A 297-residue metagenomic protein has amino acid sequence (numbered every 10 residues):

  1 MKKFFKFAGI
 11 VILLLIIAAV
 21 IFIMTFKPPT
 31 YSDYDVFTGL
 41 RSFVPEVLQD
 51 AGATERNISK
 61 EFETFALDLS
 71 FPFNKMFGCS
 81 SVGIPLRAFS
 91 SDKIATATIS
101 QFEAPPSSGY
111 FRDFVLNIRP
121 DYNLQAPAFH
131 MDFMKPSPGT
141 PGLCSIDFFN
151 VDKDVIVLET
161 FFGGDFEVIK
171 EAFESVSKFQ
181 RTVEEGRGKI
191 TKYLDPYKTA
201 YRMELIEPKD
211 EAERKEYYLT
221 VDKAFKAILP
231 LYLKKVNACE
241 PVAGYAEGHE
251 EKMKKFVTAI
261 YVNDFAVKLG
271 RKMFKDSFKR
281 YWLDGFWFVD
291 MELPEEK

Functional and structural regions predicted by a protein language model:
K2-P28: N-terminal type II signal-anchor transmembrane helix that functions as the membrane-insertion/stop-transfer segment
F4-F5, L48, A53, I58 (+6 more regions): Extended hydrophobic/Leu-rich segments
P29-P136: Short Lys/Arg-enriched alpha/beta "domain-start" segment
S91-K198: Internal, hydrophobic cores of structured domains that mediate oligomerization or house catalytic pockets within large
A104-G109, P136-P138, K209-Y217, P294-E296: Intrinsically disordered, low-complexity coil segments
D152-N263: Mixed-charge (acidic/basic) macromolecular-recognition segments
A224, C239-P241, H249-E295: Amphipathic alpha-helical packing elements
